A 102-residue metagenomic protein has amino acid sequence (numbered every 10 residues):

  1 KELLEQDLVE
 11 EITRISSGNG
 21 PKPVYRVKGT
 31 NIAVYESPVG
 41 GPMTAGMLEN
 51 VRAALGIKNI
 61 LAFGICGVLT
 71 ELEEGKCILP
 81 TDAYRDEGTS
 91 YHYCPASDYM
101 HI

Functional and structural regions predicted by a protein language model:
K1-I102: Metabolite-binding pocket within alpha/beta catalytic cores that recognizes anionic/polar moieties
